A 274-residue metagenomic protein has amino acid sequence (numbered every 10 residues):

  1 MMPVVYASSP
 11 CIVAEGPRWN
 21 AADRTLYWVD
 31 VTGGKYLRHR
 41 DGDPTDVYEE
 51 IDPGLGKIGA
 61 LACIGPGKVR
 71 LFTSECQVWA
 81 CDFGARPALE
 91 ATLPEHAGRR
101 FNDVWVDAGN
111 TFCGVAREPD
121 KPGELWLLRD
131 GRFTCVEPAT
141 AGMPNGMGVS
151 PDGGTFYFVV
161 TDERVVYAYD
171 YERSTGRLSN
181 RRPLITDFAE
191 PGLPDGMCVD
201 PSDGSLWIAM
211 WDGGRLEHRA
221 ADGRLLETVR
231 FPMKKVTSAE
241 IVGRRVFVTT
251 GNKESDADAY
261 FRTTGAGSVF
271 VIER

Functional and structural regions predicted by a protein language model:
M2-S8, T45-D52, P87-P94, R132-P138 (+2 more regions): A short beta-strand motif characteristic of beta-propeller blades
S8-D23, G54-R70, E95-G114, P119 (+4 more regions): Beta-rich, blade/repeat-based domains predominating in secreted/periplasmic proteins but also intracellular
Y27-D52, C76-V78: Beta-propeller domains
Y27-V29, L71-F72, C113-G114, F158-V159 (+2 more regions): Residue position within the beta-strands of beta-propeller blades
V31-T32, R117-P122, T161-R164, W211-D212 (+1 more regions): Short, solvent-exposed loop/turn segments at conserved positions within beta-propeller repeat blades
K35-L37, Q77, G123-W126, V165-Y167 (+2 more regions): A short loop-to-beta-strand structural motif that recurs across blades of beta-propeller domains
Y169-G176, E273-R274: Short loop/turn segments immediately following beta-strands, especially the blade-tip and inter-blade linker loops
E240-R274: Blade-level signature of beta-propeller repeat domains, shared across WD40, Kelch, NHL, RCC1 and BNR/Asp-box propellers
